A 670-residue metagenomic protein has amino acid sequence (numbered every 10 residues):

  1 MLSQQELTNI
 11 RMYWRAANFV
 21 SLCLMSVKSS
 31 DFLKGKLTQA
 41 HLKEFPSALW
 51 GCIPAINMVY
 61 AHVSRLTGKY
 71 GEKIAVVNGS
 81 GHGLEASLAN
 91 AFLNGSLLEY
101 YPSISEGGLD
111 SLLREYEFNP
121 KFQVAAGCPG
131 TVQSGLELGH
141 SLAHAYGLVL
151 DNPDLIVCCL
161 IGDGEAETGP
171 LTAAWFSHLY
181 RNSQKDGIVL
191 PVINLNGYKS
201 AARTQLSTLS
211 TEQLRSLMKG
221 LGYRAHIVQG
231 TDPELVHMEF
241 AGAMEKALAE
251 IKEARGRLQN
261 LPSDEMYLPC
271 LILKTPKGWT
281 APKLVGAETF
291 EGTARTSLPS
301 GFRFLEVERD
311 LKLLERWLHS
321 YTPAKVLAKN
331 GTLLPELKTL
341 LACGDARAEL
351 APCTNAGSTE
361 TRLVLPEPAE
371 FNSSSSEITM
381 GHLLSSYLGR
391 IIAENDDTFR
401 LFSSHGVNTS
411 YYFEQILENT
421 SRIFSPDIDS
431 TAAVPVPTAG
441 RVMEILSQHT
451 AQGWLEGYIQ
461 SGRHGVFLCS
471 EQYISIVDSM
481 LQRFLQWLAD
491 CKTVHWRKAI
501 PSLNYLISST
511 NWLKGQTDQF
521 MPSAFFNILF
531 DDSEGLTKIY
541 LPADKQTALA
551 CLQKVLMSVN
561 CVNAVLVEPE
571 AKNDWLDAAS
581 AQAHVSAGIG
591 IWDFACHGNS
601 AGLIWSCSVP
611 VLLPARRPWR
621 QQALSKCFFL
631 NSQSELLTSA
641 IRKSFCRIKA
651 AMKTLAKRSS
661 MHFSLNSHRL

Functional and structural regions predicted by a protein language model:
M1-V63, T67-Y70, S80, E165-T168 (+8 more regions): Conserved acidic/glycine
C23-L24, A86-L88, E99-Y101, T168-P170 (+10 more regions): Short helix/loop capping segments that flank catalytic or ligand/cofactor-binding pockets
D31-N182, F413-Q415, D429-A432, T438-R441 (+2 more regions): Cofactor-binding active-site loop characterized by glycine-rich and histidine/acidic residues
S80-L84, I161-T168, I193-K199, T231-E234 (+8 more regions): Acidic, glycine-rich active-site loops and adjacent beta-strand->loop/helix elements that engage anionic groups
L97-D110, L179-V192, G220, P426-A433 (+1 more regions): A glycine-rich helix N-cap at a beta->alpha junction
S111-G127, G139-H140, H144, N152-C158 (+5 more regions): Thiamine diphosphate
C353-T354, T359, I378-G381, S386 (+3 more regions): Active-site cores of enzymes that catalyze phosphoryl transfer or operate on phosphate-rich substrates
F413-A439, M443-H449, E456, Q460-D532: Catalytic alpha/beta active-site cores
